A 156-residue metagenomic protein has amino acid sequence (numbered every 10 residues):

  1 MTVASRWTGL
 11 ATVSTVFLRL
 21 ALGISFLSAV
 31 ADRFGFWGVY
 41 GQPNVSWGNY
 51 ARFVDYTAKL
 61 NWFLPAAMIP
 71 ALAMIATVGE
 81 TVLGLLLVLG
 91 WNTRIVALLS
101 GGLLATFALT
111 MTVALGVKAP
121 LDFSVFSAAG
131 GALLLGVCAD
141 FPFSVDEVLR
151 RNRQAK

Functional and structural regions predicted by a protein language model:
M1-R52, K59-W62, A66-V82, L89-K156: Extended, low-polarity transmembrane helix blocks
